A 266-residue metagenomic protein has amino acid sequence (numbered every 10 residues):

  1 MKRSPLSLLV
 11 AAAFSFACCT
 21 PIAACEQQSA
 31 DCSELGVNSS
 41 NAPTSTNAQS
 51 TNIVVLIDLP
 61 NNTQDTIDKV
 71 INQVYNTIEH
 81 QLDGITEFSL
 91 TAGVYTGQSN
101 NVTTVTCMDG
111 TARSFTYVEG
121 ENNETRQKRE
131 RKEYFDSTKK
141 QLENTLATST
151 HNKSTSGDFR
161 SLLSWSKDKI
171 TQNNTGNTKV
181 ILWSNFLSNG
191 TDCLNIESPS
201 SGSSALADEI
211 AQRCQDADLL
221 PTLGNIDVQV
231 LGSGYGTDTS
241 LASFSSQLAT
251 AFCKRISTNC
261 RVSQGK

Functional and structural regions predicted by a protein language model:
M1-V10: Bacterial N-terminal signal peptides that target proteins for export
A11-T20: Bacterial N-terminal signal peptides
T20, E26-Q28: Bacterial signal peptide processing site
A48-N123, K179-I181: Von Willebrand factor
T51, V230-K266: P/S/T/G-enriched low-complexity
P60, F186-L187: Catalytic metal-binding/acid-base residues of hydrolase active sites
E119-T175: Von Willebrand factor
L187-A242: VWA/integrin I-like adhesion module and closely mimicked acidic/polar interface patches used
